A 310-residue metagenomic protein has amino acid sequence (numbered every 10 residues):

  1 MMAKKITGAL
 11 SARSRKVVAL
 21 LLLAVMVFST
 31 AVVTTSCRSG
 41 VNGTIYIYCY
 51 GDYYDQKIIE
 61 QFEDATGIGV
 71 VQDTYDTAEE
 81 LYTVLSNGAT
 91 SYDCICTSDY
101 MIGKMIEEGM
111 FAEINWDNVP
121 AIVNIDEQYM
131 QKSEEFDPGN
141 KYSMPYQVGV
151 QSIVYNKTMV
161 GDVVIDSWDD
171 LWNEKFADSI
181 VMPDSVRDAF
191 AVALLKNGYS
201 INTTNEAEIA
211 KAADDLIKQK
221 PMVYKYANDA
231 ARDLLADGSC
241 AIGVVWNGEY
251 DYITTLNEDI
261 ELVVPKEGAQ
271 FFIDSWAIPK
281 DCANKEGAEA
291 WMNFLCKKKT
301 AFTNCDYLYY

Functional and structural regions predicted by a protein language model:
M1-T44: Short, low-complexity disordered leader/linker segments with a strong preference for bacterial N-terminal type II
R38-M105: Early extracytoplasmic/lumenal segment of secretory-pathway proteins
E60, Y82-S91, E107-E108, D170 (+1 more regions): Short helices/loops that flank or line small-molecule/ion binding pockets
Y82-T83, D99, G103-V148, D162-D169: Hinge/lid segment of periplasmic solute-binding proteins
A112-V123, S143, E258-Q270, P279-C282: Short beta-strand->loop
S152-M159, L194-G198, F272-G287, F294-L295 (+1 more regions): A bilobed periplasmic-binding-protein/Venus flytrap-type ligand-binding module shared by bacterial periplasmic
F176-A191, F294-Y310: Periplasmic-binding protein-like
V181-S185, A189, A193, I201-P265: Ligand-binding pocket segment of bilobal, Venus flytrap-like solute-binding proteins
